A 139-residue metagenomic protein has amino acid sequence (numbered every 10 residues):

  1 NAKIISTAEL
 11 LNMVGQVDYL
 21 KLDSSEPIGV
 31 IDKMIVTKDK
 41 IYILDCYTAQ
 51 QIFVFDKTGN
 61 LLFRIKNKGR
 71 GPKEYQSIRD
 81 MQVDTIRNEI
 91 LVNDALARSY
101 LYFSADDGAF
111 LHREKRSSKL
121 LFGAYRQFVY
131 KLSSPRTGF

Functional and structural regions predicted by a protein language model:
N1-Y19: Blade/loop signatures of beta-propeller domains
L10, I43-K66: Beta-propeller domains
L11-V14, G59, G69, D107-G108: Residue-level signal for glycine
D23-E26, N60-R87, D94-A95, E114-L120: Blade-loop segments of beta-propeller domains
G29-V30, S77, Y125: Beta-rich catalytic cores
V36-D39, V83-R87, A124-Y125: Residue-level detector of Asp-centered blade-edge/turn motifs that repeat once per structural unit in beta-propeller
D94-F139: Asp-box/WD-like beta-propeller blade repeats and closely related beta-sheet repeat scaffolds
